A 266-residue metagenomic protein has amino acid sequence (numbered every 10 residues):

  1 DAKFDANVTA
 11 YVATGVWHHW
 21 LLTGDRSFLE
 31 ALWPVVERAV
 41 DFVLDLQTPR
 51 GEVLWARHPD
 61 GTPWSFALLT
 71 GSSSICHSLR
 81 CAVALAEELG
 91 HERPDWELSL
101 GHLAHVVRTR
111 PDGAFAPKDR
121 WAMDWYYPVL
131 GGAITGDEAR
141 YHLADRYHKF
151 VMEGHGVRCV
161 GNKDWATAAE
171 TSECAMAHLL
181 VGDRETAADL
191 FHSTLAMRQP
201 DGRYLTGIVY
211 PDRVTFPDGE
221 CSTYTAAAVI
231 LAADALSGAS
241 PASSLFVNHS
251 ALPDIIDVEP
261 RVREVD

Functional and structural regions predicted by a protein language model:
D1, G51, M152-G156, D201-R203 (+1 more regions): Glycine-centered small-residue hotspots that permit tight backbone geometry or close packing
D1, W20-G24, D60-A67, C159 (+1 more regions): Short amphipathic alpha-helical segments at helix-loop
D1-T48, S72, F191, G219-S237: Aromatic-rich carbohydrate-recognition surfaces in CAZymes
L21, A84, L195-A196: Amphipathic alpha-helical segments of tetratricopeptide repeats
R26, R50, L89, D201-Y204 (+1 more regions): Short, polar/charged, Gly/Pro-enriched helix-capping and turn/loop motifs at alpha-helix termini and inter-helix linkers
R26-E30, P94, E185: Short, solvent-exposed positions on alpha-helices
A31-S172, L179-L180: Extended ligand-binding clefts on enzyme/binding-domain cores
I134, R140-Y141, V160-E170, M176-D266: CBM-like carbohydrate-recognition segments
